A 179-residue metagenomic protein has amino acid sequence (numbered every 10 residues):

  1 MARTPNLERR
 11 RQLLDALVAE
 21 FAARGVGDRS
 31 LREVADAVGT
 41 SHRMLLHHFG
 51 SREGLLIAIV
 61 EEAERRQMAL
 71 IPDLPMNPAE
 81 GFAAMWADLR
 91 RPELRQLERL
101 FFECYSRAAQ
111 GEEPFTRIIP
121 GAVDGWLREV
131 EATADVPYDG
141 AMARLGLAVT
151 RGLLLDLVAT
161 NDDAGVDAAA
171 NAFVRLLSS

Functional and structural regions predicted by a protein language model:
M1-E8: N-terminal intrinsically disordered/low-complexity leader segments
Q12, A16-A23, A69-L70, L100 (+2 more regions): Solvent-exposed, amphipathic alpha-helical segments
Q12, A16-G54, A58: Helix-turn-helix
Q12, G54, E80, A84 (+4 more regions): Amphipathic alpha-helical interaction segments
A58, A69-E98, M142-G146: Hydrophobic alpha-helical connector segments
E61-Q67: Short, basic, alpha-helical segments at the C-terminal edge of helix-turn-helix-like DNA-binding modules
P92-P120: Amphipathic alpha-helical segments used for helix-helix packing
E112-V123, T133-S179: Hydrophobic/aromatic-rich alpha-helical bundle segments in the mid-to-C-terminal region
